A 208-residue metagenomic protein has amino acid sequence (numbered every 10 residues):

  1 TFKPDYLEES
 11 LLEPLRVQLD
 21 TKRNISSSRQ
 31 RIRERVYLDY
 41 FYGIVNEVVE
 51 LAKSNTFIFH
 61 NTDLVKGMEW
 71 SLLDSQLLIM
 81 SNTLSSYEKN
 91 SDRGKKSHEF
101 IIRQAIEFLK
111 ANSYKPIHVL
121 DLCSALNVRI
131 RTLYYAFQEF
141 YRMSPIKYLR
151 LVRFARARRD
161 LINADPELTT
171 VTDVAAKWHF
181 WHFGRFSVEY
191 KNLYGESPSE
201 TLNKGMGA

Functional and structural regions predicted by a protein language model:
T1-S113, H118-L120, S124-I130, M143-S144 (+2 more regions): Alpha-helical bundle regulatory/interaction domains
H98-I102, L149-F154: Generic hydrophobic, amphipathic alpha-helix propensity
L133, F137, R185-F186, Y190: Short hydrophobic/aromatic patch on the recognition helix
E139-F140, N192-L193, K204: Alpha-helical DNA-recognition elements
V152, R156, E189, G205: Active-site helix adjacent to the Tyr-X3-Lys
